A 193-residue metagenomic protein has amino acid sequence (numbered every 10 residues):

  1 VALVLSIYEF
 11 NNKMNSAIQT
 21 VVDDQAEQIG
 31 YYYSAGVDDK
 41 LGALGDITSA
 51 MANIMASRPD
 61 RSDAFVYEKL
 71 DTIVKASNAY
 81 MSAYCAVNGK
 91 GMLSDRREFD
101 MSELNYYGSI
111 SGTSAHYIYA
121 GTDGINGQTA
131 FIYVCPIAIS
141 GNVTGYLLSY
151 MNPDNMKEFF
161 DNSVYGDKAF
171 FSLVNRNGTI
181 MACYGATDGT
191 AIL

Functional and structural regions predicted by a protein language model:
V1-S16: Extreme N-terminal signal-anchor transmembrane helix of membrane signaling/transducer proteins, especially in bacteria
S16-A26: Alpha-helical transmembrane signal-anchor/signal-peptide segments
S16-I18, D38, F160: Short beta-strand/turn micro-motifs at beta-sheet edges
E27, Y31-Y32, G36-E68, A83-R97: Extracellular/periplasmic ligand-binding regions of membrane signal-transduction receptors
E68-R97, L173-T187, I192-L193: Extracytoplasmic ligand-binding sensor domains of the Cache superfamily
K75-A83, N88-S163, D167-F170: Extracytoplasmic/periplasmic ligand-binding sensor regions of membrane-associated signaling proteins
